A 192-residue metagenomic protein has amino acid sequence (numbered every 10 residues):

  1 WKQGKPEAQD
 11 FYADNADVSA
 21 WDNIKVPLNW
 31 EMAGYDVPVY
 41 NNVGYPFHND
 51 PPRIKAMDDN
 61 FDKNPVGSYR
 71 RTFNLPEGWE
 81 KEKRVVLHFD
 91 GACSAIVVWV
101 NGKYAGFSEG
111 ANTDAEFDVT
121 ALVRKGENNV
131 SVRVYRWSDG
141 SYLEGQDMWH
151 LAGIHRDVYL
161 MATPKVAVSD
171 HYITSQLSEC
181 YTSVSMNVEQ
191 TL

Functional and structural regions predicted by a protein language model:
W1-D50, R133-W137, M148, Y159-L160: Accessory carbohydrate-binding/adhesion or oligomerization-edge regions at the termini of glycan-active proteins
W1-G4, V37, D59-D170: Accessory beta-strand-rich segments of carbohydrate-active enzymes
Y12-A13, P65, H150, T182: Generic detector of ordered secondary-structure context
A16-S19, N64, V168, S183: Sequence-level motif detector for i,i+2 pairs with an aromatic at +2
P27, P76, S178-C180: Alpha-helix initiation/capping motif
P52-A56: Short glycine/threonine/proline-enriched tight-turn/helix- or strand-capping micro-motif at secondary-structure
K165-L192: Surface beta-strand/loop "capping" patches
